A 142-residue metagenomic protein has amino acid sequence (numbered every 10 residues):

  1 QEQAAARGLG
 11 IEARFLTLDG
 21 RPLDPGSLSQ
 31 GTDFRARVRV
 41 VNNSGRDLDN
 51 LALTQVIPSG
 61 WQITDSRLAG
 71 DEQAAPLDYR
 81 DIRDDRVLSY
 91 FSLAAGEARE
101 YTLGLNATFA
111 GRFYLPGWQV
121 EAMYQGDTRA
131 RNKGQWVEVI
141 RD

Functional and structural regions predicted by a protein language model:
Q1-D142: C-terminal segments of large proteins
